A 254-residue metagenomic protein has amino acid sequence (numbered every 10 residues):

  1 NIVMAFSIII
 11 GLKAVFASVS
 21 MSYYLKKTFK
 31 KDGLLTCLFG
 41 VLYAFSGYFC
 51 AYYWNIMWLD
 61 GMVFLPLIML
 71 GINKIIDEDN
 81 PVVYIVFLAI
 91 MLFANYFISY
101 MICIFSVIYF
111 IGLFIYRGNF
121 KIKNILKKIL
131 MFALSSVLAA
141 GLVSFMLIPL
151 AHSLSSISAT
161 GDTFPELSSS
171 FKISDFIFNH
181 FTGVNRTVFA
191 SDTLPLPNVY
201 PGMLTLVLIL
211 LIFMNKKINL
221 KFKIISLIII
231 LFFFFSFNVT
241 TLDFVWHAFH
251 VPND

Functional and structural regions predicted by a protein language model:
N1-M4, K30-K31, N55, F93 (+2 more regions): Juxtamembrane loop-transmembrane helix junctions in multi-pass integral membrane proteins, especially the extracellular
N1-V19, P195-L211: Hydrophobic alpha-helical transmembrane segments
I2-I9, L35, I68, P81 (+4 more regions): Membrane-interface helix-boundary signature
I9-T28, G33-I76, N80-Y116, M131-A151 (+1 more regions): Membrane-embedded helix bundles of polyisoprenyl
V15-F49, T205-T241: Carboxylate/His-rich catalytic cores and anion/metal-binding grooves
F120-K128: Membrane-interfacial, low-structure loops and terminal tails that flank and connect transmembrane helices in multi-pass
K128-K216, L220-K221, F232-F235, V239-H250: Periplasmic/ER-lumenal interhelical loops and adjacent helix-loop junctions in multi-pass membrane proteins
N253-D254: Hydrophobic/aromatic-rich transmembrane helices and adjacent perimembrane loops
